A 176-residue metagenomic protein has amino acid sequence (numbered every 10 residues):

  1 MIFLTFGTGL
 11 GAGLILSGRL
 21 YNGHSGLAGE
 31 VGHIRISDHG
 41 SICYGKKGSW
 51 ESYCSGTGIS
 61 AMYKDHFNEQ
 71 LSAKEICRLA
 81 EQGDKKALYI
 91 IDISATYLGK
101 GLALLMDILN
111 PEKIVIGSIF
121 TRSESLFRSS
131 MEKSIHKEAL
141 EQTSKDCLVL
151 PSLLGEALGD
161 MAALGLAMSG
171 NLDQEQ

Functional and structural regions predicted by a protein language model:
M1-Y53: Glycine-rich phosphate-binding loop of actin/hexokinase-like ATP-binding domains
L20, D38-Q176: ATP-binding/phosphotransfer module of carbohydrate and carboxylate kinases, centering on a glycine-rich
